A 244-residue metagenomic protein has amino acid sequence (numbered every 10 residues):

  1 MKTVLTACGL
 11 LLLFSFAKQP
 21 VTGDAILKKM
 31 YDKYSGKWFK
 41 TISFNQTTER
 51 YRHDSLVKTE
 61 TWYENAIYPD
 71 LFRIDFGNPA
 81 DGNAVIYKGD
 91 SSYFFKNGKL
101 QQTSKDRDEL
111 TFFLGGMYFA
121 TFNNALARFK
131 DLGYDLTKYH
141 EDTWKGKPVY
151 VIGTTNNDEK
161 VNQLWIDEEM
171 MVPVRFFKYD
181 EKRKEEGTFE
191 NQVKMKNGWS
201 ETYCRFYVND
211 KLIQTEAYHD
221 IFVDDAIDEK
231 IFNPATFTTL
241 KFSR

Functional and structural regions predicted by a protein language model:
V4-L13: Sec-dependent N-terminal signal peptides
L12-V57, Y68, S243-R244: N-terminal leader/targeting segments and the immediate start of mature chains
K18-I26, W38, F94-K160, I227 (+1 more regions): Flexible, processing/modification-adjacent segments and terminal tails in exported/periplasmic/extracellular proteins
M30-Y31, Y63-A66, F189-Q192: Extended lipid/amphipathic-ligand handling interfaces
R50-R52, A66-Y68, N78, D158 (+1 more regions): Beta-strand elements of well-folded, non-transmembrane domains
A66-L100: Mid-chain, structured segments of secreted extracytoplasmic proteins
D81, K145-A235: Gly/Pro-enriched, hydrophobic low-complexity segments that function as extracytoplasmic propeptides/linkers
